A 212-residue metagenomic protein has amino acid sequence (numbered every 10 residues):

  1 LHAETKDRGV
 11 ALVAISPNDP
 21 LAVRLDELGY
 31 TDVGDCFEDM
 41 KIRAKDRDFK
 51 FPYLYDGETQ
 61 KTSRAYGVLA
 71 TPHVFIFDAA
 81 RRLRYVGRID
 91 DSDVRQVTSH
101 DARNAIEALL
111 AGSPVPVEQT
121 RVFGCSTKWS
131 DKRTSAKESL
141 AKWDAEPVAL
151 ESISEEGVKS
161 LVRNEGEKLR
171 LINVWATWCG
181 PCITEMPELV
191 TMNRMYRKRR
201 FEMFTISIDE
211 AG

Functional and structural regions predicted by a protein language model:
L1-D46, G57-T62, I183-G212: Structural microenvironment flanking redox-active thiols in thiol-disulfide oxidoreductases
D19-Y30, D91-D93, E146-V148, W178: Second-shell loop/turn segments in exported
F49-P52, G67-F75, L169: Structural micro-motif
Y55-G57, S154: Short loop/edge segments at beta-strand edges and connector loops that shape dinucleotide/nucleotide cofactor-binding
D78-E156: Thiol-/selenol-based redox modules, centered on thioredoxin-like and closely related oxidoreductase domains
C125, C179-C182: Short cysteine clusters
A149-R170, V190-Y196: A short beta-strand-turn-helix
K168-R170, V174-W178, E210: Short pre-active-site segment immediately N-terminal to redox-active cysteine/selenocysteine motifs in thiol-based
